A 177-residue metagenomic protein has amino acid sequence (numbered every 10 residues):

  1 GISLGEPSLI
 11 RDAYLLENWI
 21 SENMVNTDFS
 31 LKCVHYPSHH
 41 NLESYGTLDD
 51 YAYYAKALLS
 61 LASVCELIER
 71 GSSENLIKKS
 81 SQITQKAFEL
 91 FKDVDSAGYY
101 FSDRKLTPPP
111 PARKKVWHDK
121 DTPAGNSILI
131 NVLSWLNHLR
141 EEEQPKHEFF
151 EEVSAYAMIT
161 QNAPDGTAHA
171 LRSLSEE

Functional and structural regions predicted by a protein language model:
G1-E177: Glycan-recognition and catalytic cores of secretory/periplasmic carbohydrate-active enzymes
